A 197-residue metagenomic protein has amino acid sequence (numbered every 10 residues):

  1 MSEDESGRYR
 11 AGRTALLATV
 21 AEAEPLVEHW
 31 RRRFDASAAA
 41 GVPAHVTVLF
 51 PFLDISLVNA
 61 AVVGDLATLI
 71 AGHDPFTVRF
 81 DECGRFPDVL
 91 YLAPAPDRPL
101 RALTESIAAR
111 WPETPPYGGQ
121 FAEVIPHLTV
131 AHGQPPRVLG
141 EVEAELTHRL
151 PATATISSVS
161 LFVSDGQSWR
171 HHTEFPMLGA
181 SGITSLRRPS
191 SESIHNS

Functional and structural regions predicted by a protein language model:
M1-T77, D97-S157, R170-S197: Basic, often amphipathic N-terminal segments
C83: Conserved TIR/SEFIR loop-to-helix hotspot centered on a Trp-containing motif with a nearby acidic residue
V89: Histidine/lysine/aspartate-rich catalytic loop segments that bind and position anionic ligands
S157-G166: Short beta-strand segments and strand-loop junctions that repeat across beta-rich extracellular domains
